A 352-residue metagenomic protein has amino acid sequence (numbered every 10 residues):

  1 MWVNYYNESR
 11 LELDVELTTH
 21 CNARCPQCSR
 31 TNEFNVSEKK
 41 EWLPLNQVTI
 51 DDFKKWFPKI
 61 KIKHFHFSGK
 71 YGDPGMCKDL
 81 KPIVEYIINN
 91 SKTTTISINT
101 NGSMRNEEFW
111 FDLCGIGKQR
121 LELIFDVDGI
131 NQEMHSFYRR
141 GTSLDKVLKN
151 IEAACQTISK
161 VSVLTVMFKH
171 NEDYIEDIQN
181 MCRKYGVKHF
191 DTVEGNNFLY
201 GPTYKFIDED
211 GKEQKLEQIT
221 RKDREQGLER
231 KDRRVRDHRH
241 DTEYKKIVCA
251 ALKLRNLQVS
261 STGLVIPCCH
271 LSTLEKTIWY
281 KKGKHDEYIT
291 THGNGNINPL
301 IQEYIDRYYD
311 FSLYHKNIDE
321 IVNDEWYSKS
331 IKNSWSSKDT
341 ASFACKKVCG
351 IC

Functional and structural regions predicted by a protein language model:
M1-E122, E133, F137, G141 (+3 more regions): Conserved alpha-helical substructure of the radical SAM core
E8-R10, R221, T340, K346: Sequence-level motif detector for i,i+2 pairs with an aromatic at +2
L11, A251-K253, F343: Short, basic and Ser/Thr-rich N-terminal targeting/leader segments
V15, T19-N22, E243, D339 (+1 more regions): Processing junctions and N-termini across compartments
E16, V36-V48, P58-K59, D112-I321 (+1 more regions): Radical SAM enzyme [4Fe-4S]-AdoMet core and its adjacent flexible, acidic and glycine-rich loops/tails across
C21, C25-C28, C249, C268-C269 (+1 more regions): Short cysteine clusters
F109-W110, I318, A341, C345: Hydrophobic side chains within well-formed alpha-helices
